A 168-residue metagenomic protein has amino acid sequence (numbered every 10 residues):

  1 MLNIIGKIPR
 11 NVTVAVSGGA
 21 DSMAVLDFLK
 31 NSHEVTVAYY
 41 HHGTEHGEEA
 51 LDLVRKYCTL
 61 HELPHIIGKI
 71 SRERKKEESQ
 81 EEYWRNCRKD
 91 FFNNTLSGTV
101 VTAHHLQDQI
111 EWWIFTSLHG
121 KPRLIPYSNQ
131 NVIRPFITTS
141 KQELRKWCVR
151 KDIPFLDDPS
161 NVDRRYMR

Functional and structural regions predicted by a protein language model:
M1-M167: Core alpha/beta nucleotide-donor-binding catalytic domains of modification enzymes
